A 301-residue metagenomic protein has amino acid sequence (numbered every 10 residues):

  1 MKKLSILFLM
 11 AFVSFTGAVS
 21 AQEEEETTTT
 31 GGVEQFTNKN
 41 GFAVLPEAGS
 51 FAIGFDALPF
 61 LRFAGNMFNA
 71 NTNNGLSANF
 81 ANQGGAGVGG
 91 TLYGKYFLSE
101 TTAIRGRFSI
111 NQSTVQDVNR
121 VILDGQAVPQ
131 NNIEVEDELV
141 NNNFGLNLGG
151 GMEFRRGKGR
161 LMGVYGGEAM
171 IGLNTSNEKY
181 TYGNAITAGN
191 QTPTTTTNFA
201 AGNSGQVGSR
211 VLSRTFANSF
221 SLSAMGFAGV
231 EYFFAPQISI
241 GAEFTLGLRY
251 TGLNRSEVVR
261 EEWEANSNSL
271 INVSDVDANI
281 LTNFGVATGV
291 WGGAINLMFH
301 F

Functional and structural regions predicted by a protein language model:
M1-E26, L297, F301: Bacterial Sec-dependent N-terminal signal peptides
Q22-F97, R107, N283-F301: Short glycine/proline- and aromatic-enriched beta-strand/turn motifs that initiate or cap beta-hairpins
T37-K39, N131-E134, L148-G151, R156: Short acidic (Asp/Glu) patches
A48, S99-T101, R156-L161, F233-A235: Outer-membrane beta-barrel channels and translocator barrels
F55-A57, G90-Y96, I110, L148-R156 (+4 more regions): Residues on the lipid-exposed face of transmembrane beta-strands in outer-membrane beta-barrel proteins
R62-G85, S109-L146, G172-S221, R249-G292: Extracellular/periplasm-exposed beta-strand and loop segments of Gram-negative cell-envelope proteins, dominated by
E100-I104, Q112-S113: Primarily extracytoplasmic ectodomains and periplasmic/lumenal surface modules that are beta-strand-rich
T102, L146-L148, G163, L222-A224: Hydrophobic core residues within well-ordered beta-strands of beta-rich domains
